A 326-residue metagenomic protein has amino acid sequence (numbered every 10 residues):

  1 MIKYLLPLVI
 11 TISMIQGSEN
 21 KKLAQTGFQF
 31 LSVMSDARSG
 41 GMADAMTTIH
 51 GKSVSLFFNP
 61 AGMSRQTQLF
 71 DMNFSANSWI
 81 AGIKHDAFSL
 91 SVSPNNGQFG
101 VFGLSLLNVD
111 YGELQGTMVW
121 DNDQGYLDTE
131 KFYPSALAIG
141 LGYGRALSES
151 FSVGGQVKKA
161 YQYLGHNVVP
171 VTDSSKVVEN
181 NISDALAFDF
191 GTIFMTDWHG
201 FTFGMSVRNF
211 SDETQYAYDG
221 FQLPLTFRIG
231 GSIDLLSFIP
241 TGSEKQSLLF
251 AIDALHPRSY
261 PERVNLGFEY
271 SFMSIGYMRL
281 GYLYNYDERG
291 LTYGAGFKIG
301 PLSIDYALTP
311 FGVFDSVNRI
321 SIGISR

Functional and structural regions predicted by a protein language model:
M1-Q29: Cleavable N-terminal export/targeting peptides
S18-R326: Subset of outer-membrane beta-barrel
